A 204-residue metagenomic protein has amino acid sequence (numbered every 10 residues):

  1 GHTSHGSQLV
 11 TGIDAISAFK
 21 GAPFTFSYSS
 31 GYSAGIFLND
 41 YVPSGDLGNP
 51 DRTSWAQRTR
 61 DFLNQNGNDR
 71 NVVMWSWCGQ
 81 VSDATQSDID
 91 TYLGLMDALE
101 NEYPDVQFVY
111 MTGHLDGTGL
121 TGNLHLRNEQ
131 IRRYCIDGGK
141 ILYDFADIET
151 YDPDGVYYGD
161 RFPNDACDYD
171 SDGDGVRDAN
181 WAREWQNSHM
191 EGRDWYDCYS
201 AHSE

Functional and structural regions predicted by a protein language model:
G1, G6, F24-G31, F37-P43 (+4 more regions): Structural recognition of the beta-strand scaffold that forms the well-ordered cores of secreted hydrolase catalytic
H5, L9-G12, V73, D88-L95 (+3 more regions): Stable alpha-helical elements in mature extracytoplasmic
A18, Q65-D69, N101-Y103, C135-D137: Extracellular/periplasmic catalytic domains that process cell-envelope and extracellular macromolecules
A34-Q57, Y157-P163: Charged, often glycine-rich, active-site loop that binds/positions anionic groups
D51-T59, T85-D97, G122-I131: Well-ordered, non-membrane alpha-helical segments in soluble/globular domains
R52-I89, D116: Oxyanion-hole/transition-state-stabilizing segment in secreted/luminal serine hydrolases and related acyltransferases
G113-D154: Substrate-gating cap/lid alpha-helix
D165-E204: Histidine-centered active-site loop/cap adjacent to the catalytic His in serine esterases/O-acetyl transfer systems
